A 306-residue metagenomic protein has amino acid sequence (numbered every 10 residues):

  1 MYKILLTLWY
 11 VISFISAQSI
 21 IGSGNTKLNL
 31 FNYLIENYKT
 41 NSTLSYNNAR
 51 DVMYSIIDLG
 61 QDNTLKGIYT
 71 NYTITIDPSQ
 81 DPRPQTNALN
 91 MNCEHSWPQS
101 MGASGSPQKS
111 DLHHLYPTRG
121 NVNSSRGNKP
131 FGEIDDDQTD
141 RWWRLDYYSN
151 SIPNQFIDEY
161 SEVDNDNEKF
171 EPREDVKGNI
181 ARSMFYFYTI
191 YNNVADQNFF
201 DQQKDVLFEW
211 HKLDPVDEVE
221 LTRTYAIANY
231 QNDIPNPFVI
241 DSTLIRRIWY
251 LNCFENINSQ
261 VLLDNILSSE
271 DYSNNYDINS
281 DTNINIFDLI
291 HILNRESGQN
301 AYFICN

Functional and structural regions predicted by a protein language model:
I4-S13: Sec-dependent N-terminal signal peptides
Q18-T73: N-terminal module-boundary/linker segments of secreted carbohydrate-active enzymes
L34, Y38, S42, I57-G60 (+8 more regions): Sec/Tat-exported extracytoplasmic proteins
N63-N90, R119: Short cysteine-rich loop/turn motifs with clustered Cys
R83-N92, S96-C253: Domain-level detector of nuclease and nuclease-like folds in predominantly extracellular/periplasmic contexts
F254-Y272, D281-N306: Alpha-helical segments with a strong preference for the paired helices of cellulosomal dockerin domains
